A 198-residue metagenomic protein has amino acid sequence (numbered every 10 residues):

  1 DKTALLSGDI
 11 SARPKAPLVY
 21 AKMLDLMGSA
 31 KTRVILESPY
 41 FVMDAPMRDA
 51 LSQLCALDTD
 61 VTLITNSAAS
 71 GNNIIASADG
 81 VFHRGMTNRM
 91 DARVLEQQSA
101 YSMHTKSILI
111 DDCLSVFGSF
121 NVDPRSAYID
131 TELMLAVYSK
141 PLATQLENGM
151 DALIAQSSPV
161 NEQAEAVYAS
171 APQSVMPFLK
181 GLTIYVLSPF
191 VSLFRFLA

Functional and structural regions predicted by a protein language model:
D1-A198: Charged, low-complexity intrinsically disordered terminal segments
